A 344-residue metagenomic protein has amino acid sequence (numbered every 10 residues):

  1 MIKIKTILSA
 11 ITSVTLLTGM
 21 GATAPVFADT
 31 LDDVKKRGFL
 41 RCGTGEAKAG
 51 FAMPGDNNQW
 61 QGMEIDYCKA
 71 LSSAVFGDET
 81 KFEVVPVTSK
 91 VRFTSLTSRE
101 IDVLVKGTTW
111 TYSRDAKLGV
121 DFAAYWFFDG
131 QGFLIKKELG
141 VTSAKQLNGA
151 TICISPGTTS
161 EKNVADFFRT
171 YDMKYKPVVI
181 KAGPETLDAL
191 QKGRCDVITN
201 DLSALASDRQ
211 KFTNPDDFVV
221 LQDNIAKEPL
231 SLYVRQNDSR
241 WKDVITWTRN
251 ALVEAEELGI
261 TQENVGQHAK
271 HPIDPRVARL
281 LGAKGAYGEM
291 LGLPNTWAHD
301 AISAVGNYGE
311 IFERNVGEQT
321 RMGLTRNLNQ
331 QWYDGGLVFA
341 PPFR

Functional and structural regions predicted by a protein language model:
M1-I11: Bacterial N-terminal signal peptides that target proteins for export
L17-P25: C-terminal segment of classical bacterial N-terminal signal peptides
D29, K35-V105, Y287, L293-W297 (+3 more regions): Extracytoplasmic small-molecule ligand-binding "clamshell" domains of the periplasmic binding protein/Venus flytrap
K35-K36, S72-G77, T97-I101, E138 (+5 more regions): Sec-exported extracytoplasmic/periplasmic mature domains
R41-G50, W60-V75, T109, D129-E185: Bilobed "Venus flytrap"/periplasmic-binding protein-like clamshell domains and structurally analogous long
I65-K69, S73-V75, K137-V141, K145 (+6 more regions): Extended ligand-binding regions for polar small-molecule ligands
K69, S73, G77, K81-Q146 (+3 more regions): Acidic, polar ligand-binding/catalytic clefts
